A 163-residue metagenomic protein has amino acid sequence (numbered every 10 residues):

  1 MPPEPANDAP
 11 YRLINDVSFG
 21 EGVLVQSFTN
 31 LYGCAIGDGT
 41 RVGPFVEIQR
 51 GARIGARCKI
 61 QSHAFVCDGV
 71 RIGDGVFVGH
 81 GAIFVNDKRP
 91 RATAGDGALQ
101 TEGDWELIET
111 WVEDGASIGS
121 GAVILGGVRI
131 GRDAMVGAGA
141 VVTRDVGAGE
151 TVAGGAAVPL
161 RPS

Functional and structural regions predicted by a protein language model:
P2-N15, V25-V128, G155-S163: Flexible, glycine/small-residue-enriched loop-and-beta-strand segment within the central core of proteins
V128-D145, T151: C-terminal/domain-terminus segments
